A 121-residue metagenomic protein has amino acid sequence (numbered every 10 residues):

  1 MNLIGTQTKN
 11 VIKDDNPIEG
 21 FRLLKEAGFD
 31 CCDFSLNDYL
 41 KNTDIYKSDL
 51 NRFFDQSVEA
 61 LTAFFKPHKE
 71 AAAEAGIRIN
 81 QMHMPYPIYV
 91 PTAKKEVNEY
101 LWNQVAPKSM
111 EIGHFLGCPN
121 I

Functional and structural regions predicted by a protein language model:
M1-N120: N-terminal pre-domain/capping segments
